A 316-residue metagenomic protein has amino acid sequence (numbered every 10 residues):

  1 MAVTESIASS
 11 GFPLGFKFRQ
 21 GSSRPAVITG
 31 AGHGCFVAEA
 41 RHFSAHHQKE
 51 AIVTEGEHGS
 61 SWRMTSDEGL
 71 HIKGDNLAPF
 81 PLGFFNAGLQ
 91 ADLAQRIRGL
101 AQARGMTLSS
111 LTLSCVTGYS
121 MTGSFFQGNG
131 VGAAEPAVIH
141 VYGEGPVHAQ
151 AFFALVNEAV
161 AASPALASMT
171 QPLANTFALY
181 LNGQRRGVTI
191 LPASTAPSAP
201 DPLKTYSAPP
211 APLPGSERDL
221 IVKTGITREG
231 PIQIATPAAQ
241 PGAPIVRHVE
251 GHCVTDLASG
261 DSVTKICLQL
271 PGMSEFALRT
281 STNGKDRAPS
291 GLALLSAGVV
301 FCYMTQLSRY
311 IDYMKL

Functional and structural regions predicted by a protein language model:
A2-A87, R98-A297, M304-L316: Extended beta-strand/beta-hairpin segments
L89-L93, C302-Y303: Alpha-helical metal-binding/catalytic segments enriched in His/Glu/Asp
